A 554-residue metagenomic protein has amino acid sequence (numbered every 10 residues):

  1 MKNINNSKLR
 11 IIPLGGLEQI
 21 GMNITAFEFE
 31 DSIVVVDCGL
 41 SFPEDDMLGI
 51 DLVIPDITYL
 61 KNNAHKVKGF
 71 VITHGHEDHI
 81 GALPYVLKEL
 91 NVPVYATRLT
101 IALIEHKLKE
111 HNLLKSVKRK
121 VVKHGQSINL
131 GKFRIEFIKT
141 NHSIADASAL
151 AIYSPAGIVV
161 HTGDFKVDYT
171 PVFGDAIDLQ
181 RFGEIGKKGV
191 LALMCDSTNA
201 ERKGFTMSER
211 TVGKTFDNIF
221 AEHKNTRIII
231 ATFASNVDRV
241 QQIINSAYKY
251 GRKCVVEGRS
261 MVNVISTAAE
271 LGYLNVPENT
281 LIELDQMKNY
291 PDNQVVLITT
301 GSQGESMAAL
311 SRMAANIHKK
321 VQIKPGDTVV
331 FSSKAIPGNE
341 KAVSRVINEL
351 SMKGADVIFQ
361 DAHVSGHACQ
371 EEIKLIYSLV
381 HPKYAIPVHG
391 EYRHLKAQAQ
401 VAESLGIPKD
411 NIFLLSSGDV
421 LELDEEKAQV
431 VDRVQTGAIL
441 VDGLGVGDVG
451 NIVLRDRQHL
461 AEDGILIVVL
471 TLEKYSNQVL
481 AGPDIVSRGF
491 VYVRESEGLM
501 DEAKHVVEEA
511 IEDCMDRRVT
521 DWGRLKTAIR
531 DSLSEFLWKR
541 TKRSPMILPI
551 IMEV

Functional and structural regions predicted by a protein language model:
K2-V71, H76-N289, A308-Q322, K341-S344: His/Asp/Glu-rich metal-coordinating catalytic cores of metallo-dependent phosphodiesterases/hydrolases acting on
I11-P13, R119-V121, A192-M194, V329 (+3 more regions): Conserved beta-strand scaffold positions in the cores of enzyme catalytic domains, especially in NTP/NDP-utilizing
L17, S41-D45, G49, K66-V67 (+4 more regions): A glycine- and charged-residue-rich anion-binding loop/surface
P93, I386, L548-P549: Short glycine-rich phosphate-binding loop at a beta-alpha junction
L108, A402, L537: Conserved hydrophobic residues forming the short capping helix/wall of the S-adenosyl-L-methionine
K132, A147-A149, Q294, I465-I467 (+1 more regions): Broad gene-expression machinery/nucleic-acid interaction feature
R202-S332, I336-E502, V506-R518, K526: Hard-cation-handling environments
R518-V554: C-terminal tails and terminal domains of large nucleic-acid-associated and other macromolecular-machine proteins
